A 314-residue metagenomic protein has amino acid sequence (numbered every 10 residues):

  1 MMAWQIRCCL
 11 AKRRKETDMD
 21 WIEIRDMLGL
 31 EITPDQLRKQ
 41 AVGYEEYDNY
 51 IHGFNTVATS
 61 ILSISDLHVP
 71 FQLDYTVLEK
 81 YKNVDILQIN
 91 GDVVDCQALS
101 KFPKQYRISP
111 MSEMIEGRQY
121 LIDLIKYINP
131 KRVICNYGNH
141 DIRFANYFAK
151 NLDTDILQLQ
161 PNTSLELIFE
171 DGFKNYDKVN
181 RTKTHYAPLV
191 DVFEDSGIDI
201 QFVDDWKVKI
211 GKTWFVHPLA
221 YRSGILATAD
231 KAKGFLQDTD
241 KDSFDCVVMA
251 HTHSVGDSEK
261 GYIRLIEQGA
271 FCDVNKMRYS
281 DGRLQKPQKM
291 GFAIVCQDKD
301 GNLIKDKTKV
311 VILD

Functional and structural regions predicted by a protein language model:
M2-M19: Short, amphipathic alpha-helical "recognition" segments used to contact nucleic acids or chromatin
M2-Q5, I22-G43: Short, basic interhelical loop/turn and adjoining N-cap of the next helix at nucleic-acid- or acidic-partner-contacting
E45-V57: Short Lys/Arg-enriched helix C-cap and helix-to-coil transition segments that create basic nucleic-acid-contact patches
S63-S65, I86-D92, I134-N139, F215-P218 (+2 more regions): Active-site neighborhood of phospho(di)ester-bond hydrolases with catalytic His/Asp-centered motifs
I64, V69-T182, Y186, V190: Core catalytic region of metal-dependent phosphoesterases/phosphodiesterases, especially metallo-beta-lactamase-like
N151-K231, A270: Active-site-proximal loop/helix segment associated with metal-binding centers of metalloenzymes
L219-L303: Conserved beta-sheet core of the metallophosphoesterase superfamily
K299-D314: A short C-terminal boundary segment appended to hydrolase-like catalytic domains
